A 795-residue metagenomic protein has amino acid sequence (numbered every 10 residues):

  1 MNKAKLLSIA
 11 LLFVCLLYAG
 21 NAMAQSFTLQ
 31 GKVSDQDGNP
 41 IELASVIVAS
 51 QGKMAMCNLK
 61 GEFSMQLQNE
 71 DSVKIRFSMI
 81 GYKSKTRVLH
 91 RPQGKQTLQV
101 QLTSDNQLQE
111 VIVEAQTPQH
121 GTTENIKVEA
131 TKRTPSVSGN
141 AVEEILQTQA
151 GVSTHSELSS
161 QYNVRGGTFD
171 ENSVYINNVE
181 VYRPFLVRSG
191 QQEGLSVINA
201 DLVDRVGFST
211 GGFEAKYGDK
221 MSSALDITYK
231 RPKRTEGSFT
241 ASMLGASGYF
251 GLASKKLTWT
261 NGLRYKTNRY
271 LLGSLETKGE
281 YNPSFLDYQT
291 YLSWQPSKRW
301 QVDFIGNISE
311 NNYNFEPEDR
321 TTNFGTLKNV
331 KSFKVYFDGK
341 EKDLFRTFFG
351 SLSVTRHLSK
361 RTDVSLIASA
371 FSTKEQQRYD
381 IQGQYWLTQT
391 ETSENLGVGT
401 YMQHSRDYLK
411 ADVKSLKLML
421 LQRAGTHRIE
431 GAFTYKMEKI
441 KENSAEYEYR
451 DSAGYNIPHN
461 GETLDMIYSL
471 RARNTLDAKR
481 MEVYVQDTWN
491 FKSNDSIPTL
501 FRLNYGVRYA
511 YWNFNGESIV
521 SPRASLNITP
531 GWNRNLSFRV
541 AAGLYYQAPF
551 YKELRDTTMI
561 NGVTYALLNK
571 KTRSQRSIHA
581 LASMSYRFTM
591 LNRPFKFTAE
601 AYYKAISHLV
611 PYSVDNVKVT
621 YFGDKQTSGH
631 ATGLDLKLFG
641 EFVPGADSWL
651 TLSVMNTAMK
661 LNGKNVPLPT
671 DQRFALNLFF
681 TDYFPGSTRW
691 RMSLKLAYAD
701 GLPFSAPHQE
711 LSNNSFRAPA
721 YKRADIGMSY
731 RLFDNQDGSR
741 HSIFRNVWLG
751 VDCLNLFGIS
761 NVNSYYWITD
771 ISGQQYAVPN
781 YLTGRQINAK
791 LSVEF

Functional and structural regions predicted by a protein language model:
S34-D37, A44-A49, R76-K83, P92-P135 (+2 more regions): Short, acidic, small-residue-rich periplasmic hinge/interaction motif at the N-terminus of Gram-negative outer-membrane
S64-Q66, R133, E180-F208: Short acidic/polar hinge/loop motifs at secondary-structure boundaries that mediate gating or recognition
L98-V100, S196-E236: A beta-strand signature from Gram-negative outer-membrane beta-barrel systems, especially the internal plug domain
E143-E180: Extracytoplasmic beta-strand/coil segments of soluble accessory domains associated with Gram-negative outer-membrane
Q295-N311, K340-N515, T598-A601, W649: Face-selective signature of the C-terminal outer-membrane beta-barrel domain
S365-S369, K571-D624, H630, L749-L754 (+1 more regions): Membrane-embedded beta-barrel scaffold of Gram-negative outer-membrane proteins
S493-I497, Y602-A605, D624-S705: Gram-negative outer-membrane beta-barrel transporters
G645, Y698-S705, Y730-F795: C-terminal beta-signal and adjacent terminal beta-strands/loops of Gram-negative outer-membrane beta-barrel proteins
